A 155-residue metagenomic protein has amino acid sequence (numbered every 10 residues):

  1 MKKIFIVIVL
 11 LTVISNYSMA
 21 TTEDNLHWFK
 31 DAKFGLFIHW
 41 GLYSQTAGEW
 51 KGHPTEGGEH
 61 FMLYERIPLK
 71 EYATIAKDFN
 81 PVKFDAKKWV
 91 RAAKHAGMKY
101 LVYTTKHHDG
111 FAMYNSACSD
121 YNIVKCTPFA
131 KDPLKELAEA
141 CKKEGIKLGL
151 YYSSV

Functional and structural regions predicted by a protein language model:
M1-I4, A93: Positively charged n-region of N-terminal signal peptides that target proteins for export
I4-I14: Sec-dependent N-terminal signal peptides
A20-V155: Mature catalytic domains of secreted/periplasmic carbohydrate-active enzymes
